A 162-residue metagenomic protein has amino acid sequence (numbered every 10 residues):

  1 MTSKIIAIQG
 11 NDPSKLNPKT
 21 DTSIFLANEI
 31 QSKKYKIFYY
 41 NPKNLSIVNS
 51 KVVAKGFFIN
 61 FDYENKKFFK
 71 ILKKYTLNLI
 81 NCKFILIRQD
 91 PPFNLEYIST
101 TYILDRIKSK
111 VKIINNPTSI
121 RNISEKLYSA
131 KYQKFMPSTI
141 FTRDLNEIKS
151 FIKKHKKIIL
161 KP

Functional and structural regions predicted by a protein language model:
T2-S32, I37-P162: Active-site nucleotide/adenylate-binding loops and adjacent lid/helix of ATP-dependent enzymes
